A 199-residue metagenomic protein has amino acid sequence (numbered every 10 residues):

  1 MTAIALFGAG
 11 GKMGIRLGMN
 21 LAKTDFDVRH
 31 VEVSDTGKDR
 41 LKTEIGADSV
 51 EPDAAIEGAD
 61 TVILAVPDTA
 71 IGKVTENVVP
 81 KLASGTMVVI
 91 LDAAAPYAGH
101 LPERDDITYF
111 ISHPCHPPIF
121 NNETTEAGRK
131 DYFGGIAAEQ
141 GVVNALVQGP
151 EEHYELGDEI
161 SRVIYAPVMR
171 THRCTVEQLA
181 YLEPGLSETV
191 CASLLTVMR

Functional and structural regions predicted by a protein language model:
M1-I45: NAD(P)+-binding Rossmann beta1-loop-alpha1 motif at the extreme N-terminus of oxidoreductases
I4, V28-R29, D48, T61-I63 (+5 more regions): Structural motif
M19-L21, E44-I45, N77-P80, P102-D105 (+1 more regions): Short, glycine/charged-enriched secondary-structure capping and boundary segments
K23-F26, T43, L64, E159-R170 (+1 more regions): Generic secondary-structure signature for well-ordered alpha-helical cores
I45-A59: Short acidic low-complexity segments
I56-L101: Rossmann-fold NAD(P) dinucleotide-binding segment
L91-E183: Rossmann-fold dinucleotide-binding core
G141-L146, G185-R199: N-terminal glycine-rich phosphate-binding loop for ADP-containing cofactors
